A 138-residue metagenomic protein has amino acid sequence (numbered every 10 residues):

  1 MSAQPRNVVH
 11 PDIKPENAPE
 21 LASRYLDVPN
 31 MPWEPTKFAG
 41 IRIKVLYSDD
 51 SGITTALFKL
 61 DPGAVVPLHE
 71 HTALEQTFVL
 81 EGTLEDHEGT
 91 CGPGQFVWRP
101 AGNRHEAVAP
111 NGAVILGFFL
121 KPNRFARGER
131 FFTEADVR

Functional and structural regions predicted by a protein language model:
M1-G52, F132-R138: A short, N-terminal "cap"/entry segment at the start of jelly-roll beta-barrel domains of the cupin/DSBH fold
A39-H71, T90, P100-R104: Conserved short histidine dyad/triad with adjacent acidic residue
I53, E75, G112: Conserved catalytic motifs of the protein kinase core domain
F58, F78, G117-F118: Preference for bulky hydrophobic residues occupying beta-strand positions in well-ordered beta-sheet regions
D61-P62, H71-D86, P93: Glycine- and acidic-residue-biased ligand/ion/polar-headgroup-sensing regions
V65, Q95-F96, V114: Residue-level marker of beta-strand positions
E85-A109: Short acidic-glycine-tyrosine-enriched beta hairpin
A101-E129: Ligand-binding loop in jelly-roll beta-barrel domains
